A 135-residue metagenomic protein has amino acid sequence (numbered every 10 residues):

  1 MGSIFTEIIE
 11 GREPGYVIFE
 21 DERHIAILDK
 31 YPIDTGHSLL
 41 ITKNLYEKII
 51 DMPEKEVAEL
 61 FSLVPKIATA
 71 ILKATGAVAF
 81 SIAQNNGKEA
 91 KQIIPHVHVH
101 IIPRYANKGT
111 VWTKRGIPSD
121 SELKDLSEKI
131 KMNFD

Functional and structural regions predicted by a protein language model:
M1-D135: HIT superfamily nucleotide-processing domains
